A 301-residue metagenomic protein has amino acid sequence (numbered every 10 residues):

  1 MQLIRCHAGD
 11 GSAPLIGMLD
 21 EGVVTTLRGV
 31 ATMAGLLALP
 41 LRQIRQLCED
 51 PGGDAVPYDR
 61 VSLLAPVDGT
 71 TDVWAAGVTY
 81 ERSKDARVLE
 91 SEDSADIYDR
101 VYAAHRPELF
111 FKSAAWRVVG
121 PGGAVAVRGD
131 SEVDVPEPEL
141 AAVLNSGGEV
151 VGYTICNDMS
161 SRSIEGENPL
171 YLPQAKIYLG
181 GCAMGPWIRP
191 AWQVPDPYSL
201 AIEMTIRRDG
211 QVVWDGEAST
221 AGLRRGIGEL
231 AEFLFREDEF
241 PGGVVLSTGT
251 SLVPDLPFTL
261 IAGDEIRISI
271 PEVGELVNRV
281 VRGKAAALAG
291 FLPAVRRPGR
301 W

Functional and structural regions predicted by a protein language model:
M1-A38: Gly/serine-rich nucleotide phosphate-binding loop at the start of the catalytic core of nucleotide/ADP-ribose-handling
I4, R42-R208, G299-W301: Active-site microenvironments in enzyme catalytic cores
H7-S12, M18-V23, L144-E149, R207-G210 (+1 more regions): Short acidic-glycine loop/turn motifs at beta-strand connectors
D10, Y80-R82, R117-V118, P254 (+1 more regions): Glycine-rich nucleotide phosphate-binding loop and flanking beta-alpha elements of Rossmann-like dinucleotide-binding
L19-V23, G29-A34, N157-S160, S219-L223 (+1 more regions): A short, sequence-level motif marking secondary-structure junctions
V24-T25, Y80, V213: Short, isolated positions in well-ordered beta-strands
R162-W301: Catalytic-pocket segment enriched in acidic/His residues
